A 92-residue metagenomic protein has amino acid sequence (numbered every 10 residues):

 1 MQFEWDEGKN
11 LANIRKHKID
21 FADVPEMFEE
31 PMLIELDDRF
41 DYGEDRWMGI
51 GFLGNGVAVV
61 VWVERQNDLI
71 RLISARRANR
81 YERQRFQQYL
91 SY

Functional and structural regions predicted by a protein language model:
M1-Y92: Ribonuclease/tRNase effector modules and their secretory precursors
